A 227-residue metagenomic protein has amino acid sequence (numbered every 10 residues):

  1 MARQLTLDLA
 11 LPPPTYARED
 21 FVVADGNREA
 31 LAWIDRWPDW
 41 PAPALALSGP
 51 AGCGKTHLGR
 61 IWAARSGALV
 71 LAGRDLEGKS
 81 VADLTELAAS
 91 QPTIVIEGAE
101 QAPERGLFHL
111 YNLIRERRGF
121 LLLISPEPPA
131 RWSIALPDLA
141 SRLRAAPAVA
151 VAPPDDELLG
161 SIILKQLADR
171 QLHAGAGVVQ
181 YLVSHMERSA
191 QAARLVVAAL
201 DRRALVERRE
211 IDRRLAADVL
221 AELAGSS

Functional and structural regions predicted by a protein language model:
M1-R36, P41, L205-S227: A short, basic N-terminal segment
A42-L58: Walker A/P-loop nucleotide-binding motif
L58-G59, A63-T93, Q101-E104: Short glycine-rich substrate-engagement loop in P-loop NTPases that contacts/grips substrate
E86-L113, R117-P126: Conserved P-loop NTPase "ATPase switch" module shared by AAA+ and STAND
P129-R144: Short regulatory helix/loop adjacent to the ATP-binding pocket of P-loop NTPases
P137, A146, G160-H173: Conserved AAA+ ATPase "sensor/coupling" helix adjacent to the nucleotide-binding pocket
A146-L158: Conserved AAA+ ATPase "SRH/arginine-finger" region at the nucleotide-binding site
Q180-S184, Q191-L205: C-terminal helical "lid" of AAA+/P-loop NTPase domains
